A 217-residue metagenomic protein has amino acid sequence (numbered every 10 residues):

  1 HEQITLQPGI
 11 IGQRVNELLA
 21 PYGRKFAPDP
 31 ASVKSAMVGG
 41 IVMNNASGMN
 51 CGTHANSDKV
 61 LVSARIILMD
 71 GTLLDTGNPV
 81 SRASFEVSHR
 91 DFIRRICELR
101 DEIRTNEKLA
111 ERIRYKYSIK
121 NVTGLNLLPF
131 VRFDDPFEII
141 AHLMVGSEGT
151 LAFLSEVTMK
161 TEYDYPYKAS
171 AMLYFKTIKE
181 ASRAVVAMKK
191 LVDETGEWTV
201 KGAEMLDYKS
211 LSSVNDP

Functional and structural regions predicted by a protein language model:
H1-P30, A46-E98, Y165-K176: N-terminal glycine-rich flavin-associated loop
Q13, L19-S63, L68, R112 (+2 more regions): A gly/ser-rich beta-alpha-beta helix-loop segment of oxidoreductase catalytic cores
P21-F26, T72, D134, Y163-Y165 (+1 more regions): Secondary-structure transition/capping motifs at alpha-helix termini and the adjoining loop/turn into the next element
D29, N45, A64-M69, T76-G77 (+5 more regions): Generic beta-strand/beta-sheet core signal
S63, A169-K190, K201: Glycine-rich, acidic/polar active-site loops that bind/position phosphate-bearing ligands
I96, R100-E138, R183, E204-M205 (+1 more regions): Accessory "access/gating" subregions that flank catalytic or transport cores
F137-I140, S147-K168: Flexible, low-complexity linker/loop segments at domain and module junctions
V157, E162-D164, S182, D193-P217: Terminal amphipathic helices with adjacent charged low-complexity linkers/tails
